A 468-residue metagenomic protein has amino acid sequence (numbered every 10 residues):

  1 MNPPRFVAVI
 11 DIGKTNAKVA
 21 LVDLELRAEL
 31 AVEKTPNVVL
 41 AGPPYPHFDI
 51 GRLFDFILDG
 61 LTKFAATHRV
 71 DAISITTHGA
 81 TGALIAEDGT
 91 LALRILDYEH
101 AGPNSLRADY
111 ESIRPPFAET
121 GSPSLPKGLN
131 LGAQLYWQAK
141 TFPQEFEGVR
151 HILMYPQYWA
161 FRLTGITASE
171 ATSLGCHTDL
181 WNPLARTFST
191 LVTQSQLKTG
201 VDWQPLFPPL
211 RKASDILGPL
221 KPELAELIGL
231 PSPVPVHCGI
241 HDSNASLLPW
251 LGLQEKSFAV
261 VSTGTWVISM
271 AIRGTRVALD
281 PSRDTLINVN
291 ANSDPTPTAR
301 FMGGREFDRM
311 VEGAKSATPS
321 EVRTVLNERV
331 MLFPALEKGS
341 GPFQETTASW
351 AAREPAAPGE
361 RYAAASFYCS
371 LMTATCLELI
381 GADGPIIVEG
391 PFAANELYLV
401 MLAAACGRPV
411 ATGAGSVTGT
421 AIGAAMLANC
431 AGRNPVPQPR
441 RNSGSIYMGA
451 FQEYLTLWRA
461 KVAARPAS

Functional and structural regions predicted by a protein language model:
M1-R94, N104-S105, G148, P209 (+4 more regions): N-terminal glycine/serine-rich phosphate-binding loop of ATP-dependent small-molecule kinases, especially carbohydrate
P3, G13-N16, T76-G79, L131 (+4 more regions): Short, basic and Ser/Thr-rich N-terminal targeting/leader segments
V9, E111-L125, N130, Y136-A168 (+4 more regions): Active-site core segments that coordinate phosphate-bearing ligands/cofactors across diverse enzyme families
E33-K34, L96, T172, R300: Short clusters of small/polar residues that mark proteolytic maturation junctions
T62-Y98, S122-L129, P156, A160-N182 (+1 more regions): Short beta-strand-loop/turn "lid" adjacent to the catalytic site in phosphate-handling enzymes
L96-A118: Short alpha-helix plus adjacent loop in nuclease-associated cores
L197-D215: A conserved helix-loop-beta module that forms one wall/lid of the active-site cleft in ATP-utilizing catalytic domains
